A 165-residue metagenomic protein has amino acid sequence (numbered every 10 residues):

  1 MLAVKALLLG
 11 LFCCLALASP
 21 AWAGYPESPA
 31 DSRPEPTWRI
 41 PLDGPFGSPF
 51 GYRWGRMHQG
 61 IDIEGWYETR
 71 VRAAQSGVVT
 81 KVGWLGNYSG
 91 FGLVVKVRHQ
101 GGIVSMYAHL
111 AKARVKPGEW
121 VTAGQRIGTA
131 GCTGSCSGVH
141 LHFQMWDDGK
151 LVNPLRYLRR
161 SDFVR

Functional and structural regions predicted by a protein language model:
M1-A6: Positively charged n-region of N-terminal signal peptides that target proteins for export
L7-A18: Bacterial N-terminal signal peptides
A21-L93, A123, V152-L155: Surface-exposed, glycine-biased beta-strand/turn segments
S48, G65, K81, H109-K112 (+1 more regions): A residue-level detector for short acidic-glycine micro-motifs
H58, A73-R114, V139-H140, Q144: Zn2+-dependent peptidoglycan hydrolase active-site motif and core
I63, L93-V97, T122-S135, F143: Short hydrophobic beta/alpha edge segments that flank linear recognition/processing sites
A74, V115-K116, V121, I127: Surface-exposed strand-loop junctions at beta-sheet edges and helix termini that form docking/interaction patches
A108, W146-R165: Short peripheral tails and domain-boundary helices/loops at the edges of structured domains
